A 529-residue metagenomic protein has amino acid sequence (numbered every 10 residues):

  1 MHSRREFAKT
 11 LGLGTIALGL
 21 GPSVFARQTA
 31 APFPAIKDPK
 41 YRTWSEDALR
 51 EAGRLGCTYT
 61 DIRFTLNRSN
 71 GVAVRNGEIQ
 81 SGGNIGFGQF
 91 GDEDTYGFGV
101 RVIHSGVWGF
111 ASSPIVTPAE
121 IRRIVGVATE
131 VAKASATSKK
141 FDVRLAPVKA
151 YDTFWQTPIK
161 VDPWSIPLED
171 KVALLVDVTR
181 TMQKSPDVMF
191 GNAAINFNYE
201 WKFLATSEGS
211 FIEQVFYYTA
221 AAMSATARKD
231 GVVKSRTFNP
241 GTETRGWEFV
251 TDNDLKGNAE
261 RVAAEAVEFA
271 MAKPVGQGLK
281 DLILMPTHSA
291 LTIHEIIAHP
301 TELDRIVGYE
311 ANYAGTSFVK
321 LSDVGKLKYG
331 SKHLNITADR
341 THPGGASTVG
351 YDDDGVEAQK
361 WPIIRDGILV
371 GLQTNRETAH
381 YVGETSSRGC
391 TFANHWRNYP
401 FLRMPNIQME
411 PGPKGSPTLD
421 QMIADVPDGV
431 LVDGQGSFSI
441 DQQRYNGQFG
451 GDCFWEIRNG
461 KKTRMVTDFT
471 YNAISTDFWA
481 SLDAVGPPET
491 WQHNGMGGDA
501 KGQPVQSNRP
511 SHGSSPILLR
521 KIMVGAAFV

Functional and structural regions predicted by a protein language model:
H2-V529: N-terminal small-residue-enriched
